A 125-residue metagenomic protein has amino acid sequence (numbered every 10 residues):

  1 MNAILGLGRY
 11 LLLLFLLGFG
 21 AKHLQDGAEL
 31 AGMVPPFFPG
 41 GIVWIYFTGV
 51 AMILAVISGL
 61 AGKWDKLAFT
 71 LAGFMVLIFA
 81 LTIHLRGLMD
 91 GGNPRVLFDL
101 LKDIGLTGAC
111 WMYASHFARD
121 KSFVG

Functional and structural regions predicted by a protein language model:
M1-Q25, W44-L54, L60-G125: Extended, low-polarity transmembrane helix blocks
L7, D26-F38: Short juxtamembrane and helix-loop transition motifs at transmembrane-helix boundaries in membrane proteins
G41: Short, aromatic/His-centered strand-loop micro-motif at the edge of beta-sheets
